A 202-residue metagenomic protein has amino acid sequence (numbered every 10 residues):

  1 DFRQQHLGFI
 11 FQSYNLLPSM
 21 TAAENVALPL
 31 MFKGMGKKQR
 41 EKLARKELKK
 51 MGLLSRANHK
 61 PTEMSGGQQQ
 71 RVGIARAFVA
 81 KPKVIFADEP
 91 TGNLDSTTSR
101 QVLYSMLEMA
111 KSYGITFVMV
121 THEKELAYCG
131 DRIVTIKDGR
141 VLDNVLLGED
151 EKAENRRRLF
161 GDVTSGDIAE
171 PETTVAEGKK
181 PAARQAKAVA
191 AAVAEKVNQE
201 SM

Functional and structural regions predicted by a protein language model:
D1-I136: ABC family nucleotide-binding domain
S19, K50-G52, G73, R156-T164 (+1 more regions): Noncatalytic linker/hinge segments flanking ATPase motor cores
H122, I136, S165, T174-V175: N-terminal compositionally biased, intrinsically disordered segments and leader/signal-like regions
E125, V145, A169-T174, K179 (+1 more regions): Intrinsically disordered, low-complexity regions of eukaryotic proteins
R140-E172: Conserved beta-strand-loop-alpha-helix hinge in the C-terminal portion of ABC ATPase nucleotide-binding domains
A182-R184: Arg/Lys-rich low-complexity patches in intrinsically disordered regions that function as generic
A186-M202: Long, low-complexity, intrinsically disordered segments
